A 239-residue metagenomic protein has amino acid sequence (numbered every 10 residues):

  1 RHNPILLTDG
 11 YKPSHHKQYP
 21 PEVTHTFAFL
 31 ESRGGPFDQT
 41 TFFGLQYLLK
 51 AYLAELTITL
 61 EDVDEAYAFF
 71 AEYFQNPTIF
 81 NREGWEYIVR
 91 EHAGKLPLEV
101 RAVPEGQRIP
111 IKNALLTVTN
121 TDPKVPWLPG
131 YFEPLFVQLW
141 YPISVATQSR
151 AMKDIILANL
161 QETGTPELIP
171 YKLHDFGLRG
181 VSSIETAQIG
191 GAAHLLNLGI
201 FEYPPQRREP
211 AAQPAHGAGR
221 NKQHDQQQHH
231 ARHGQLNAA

Functional and structural regions predicted by a protein language model:
R1-P36, I88-P97, G106-I109, L115-A239: Buried, small/hydrophobic-residue-enriched core segments of structured protein domains
T26-N81: Low-complexity, highly charged intrinsically disordered N-terminal segments that act as targeting/localization
G44-L48, Y52, D62-F69, E83-Y87 (+5 more regions): Exposed alpha-helical structural elements
F69, F74-T78, R82-V89, A93-E99: An acidic, glycine-rich surface segment that forms the CoA-thioester-binding/catalytic face of crotonase-fold enzymes
A102-V103: Outer-membrane beta-barrel transmembrane strands
